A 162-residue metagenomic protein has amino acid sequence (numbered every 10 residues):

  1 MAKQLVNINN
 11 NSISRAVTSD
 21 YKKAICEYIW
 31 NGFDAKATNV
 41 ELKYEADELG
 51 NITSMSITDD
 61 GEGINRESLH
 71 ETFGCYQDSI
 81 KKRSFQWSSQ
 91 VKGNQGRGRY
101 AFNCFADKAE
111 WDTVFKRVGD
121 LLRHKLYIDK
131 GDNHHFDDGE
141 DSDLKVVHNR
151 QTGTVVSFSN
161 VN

Functional and structural regions predicted by a protein language model:
M1-N160: GHKL (Bergerat-fold) ATPase N-terminal catalytic module, capturing the glycine-rich phosphate-binding loop and acidic
